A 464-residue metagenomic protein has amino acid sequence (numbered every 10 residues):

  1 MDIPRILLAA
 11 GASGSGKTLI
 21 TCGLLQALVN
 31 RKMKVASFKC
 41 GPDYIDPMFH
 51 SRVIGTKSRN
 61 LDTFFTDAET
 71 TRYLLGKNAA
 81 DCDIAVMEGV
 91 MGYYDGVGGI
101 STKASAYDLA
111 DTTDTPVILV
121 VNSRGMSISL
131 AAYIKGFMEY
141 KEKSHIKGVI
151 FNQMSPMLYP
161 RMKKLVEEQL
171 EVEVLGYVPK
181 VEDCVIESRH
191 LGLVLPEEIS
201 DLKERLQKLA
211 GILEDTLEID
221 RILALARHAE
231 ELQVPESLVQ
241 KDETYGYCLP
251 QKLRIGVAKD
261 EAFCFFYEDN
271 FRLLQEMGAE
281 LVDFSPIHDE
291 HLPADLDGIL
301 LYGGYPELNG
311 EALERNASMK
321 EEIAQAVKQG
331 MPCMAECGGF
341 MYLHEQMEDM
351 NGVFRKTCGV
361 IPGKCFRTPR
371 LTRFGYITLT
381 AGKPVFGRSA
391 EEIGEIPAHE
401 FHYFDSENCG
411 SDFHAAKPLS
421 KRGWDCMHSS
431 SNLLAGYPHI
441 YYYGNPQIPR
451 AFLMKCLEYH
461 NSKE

Functional and structural regions predicted by a protein language model:
D2-S15, L19, L25-T113, V121-G148 (+1 more regions): ATP-dependent carboxylate-amine ligase catalytic core
R5, M33-A36, K252-R254, E280 (+1 more regions): Residues that mark the start of a beta-strand
K39, V174-E182, E280-H288: Beta-strand->loop->alpha-helix junctions that form or flank phosphate-binding loops in nucleotide-handling enzymes
A110, D215, C248-Q251, F263-Q275 (+3 more regions): C-terminal and late-domain segments of enzyme folds
T115, V172, K328-P332: A short helix->loop->beta-strand "cap" motif at the edges of active sites that frequently abuts
S127-Y245: Internal gly/pro-rich beta-alpha loop/helix module that stabilizes soluble enzyme cofactors or their anionic handles
E243-Y247, Q251-A317, E321-K328: Phosphate-binding active sites in nucleotide-utilizing proteins
P306-G387: Cysteine-nucleophile active-site neighborhood
